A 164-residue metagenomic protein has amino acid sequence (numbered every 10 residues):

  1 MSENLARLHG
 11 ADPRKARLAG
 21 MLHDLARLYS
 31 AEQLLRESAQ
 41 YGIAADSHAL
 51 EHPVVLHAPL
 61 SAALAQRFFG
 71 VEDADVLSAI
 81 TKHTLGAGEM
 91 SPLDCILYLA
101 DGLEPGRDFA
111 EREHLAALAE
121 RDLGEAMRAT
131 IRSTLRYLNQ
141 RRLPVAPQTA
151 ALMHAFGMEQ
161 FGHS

Functional and structural regions predicted by a protein language model:
L5-I131: Divalent metal-dependent catalytic cores for phosphoryl transfer on phosphate-bearing substrates
R136-S164: Charged phosphate-binding loop/patch that engages nucleotide di/tri-phosphates or the phosphate backbone of nucleic
